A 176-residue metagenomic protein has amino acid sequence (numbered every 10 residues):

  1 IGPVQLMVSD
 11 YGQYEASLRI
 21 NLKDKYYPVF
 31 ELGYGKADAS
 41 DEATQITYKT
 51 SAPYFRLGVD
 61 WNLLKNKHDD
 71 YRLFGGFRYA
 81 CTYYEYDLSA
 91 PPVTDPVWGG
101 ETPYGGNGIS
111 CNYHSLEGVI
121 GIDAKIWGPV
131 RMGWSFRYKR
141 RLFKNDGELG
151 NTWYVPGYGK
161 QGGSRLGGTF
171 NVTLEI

Functional and structural regions predicted by a protein language model:
I1-L22, Y27, E31, N171-I176: Short glycine/proline- and aromatic-enriched beta-strand/turn motifs that initiate or cap beta-hairpins
I1-V4, D41-Y48, T102-G108, Y154-K160: Extracellular loop and loop/strand-boundary signature of outer-membrane beta-barrel proteins
G2-Q5, Y34-D38, W61-L63, Y79-E85 (+2 more regions): Transmembrane beta-strands of outer-membrane beta-barrel pores
S9-Y14, S40-I46, Y86-T94, N145-T152: Outer-membrane beta-barrel translocator domains and adjoining extracellular loop/strand segments of Gram-negative
D10-Y14, K49-F55, Y71, S110-L116 (+1 more regions): Residues that define the transmembrane beta-barrel architecture of outer-membrane proteins
K25, L64-R72, I126-M132: Short loop/turn motifs that connect adjacent beta-strands in outer-membrane beta-barrel proteins
P28-F30, F55-L57, Y71-F77, L116 (+2 more regions): Transmembrane beta-strands of outer-membrane beta-barrel proteins
D60, G162-I176: Outer-membrane beta-barrel "beta-signal"
